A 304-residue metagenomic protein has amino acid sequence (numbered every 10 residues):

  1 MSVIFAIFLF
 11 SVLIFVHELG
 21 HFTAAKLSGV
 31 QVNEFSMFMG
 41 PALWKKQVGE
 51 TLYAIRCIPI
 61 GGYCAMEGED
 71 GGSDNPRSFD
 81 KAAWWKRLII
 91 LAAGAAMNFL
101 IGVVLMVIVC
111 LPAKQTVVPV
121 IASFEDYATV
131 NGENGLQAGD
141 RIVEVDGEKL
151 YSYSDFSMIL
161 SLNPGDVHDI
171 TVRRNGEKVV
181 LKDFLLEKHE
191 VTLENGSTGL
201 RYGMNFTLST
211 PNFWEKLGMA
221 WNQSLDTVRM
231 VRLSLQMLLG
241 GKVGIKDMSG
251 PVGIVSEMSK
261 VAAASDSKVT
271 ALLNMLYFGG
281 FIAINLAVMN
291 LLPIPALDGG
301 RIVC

Functional and structural regions predicted by a protein language model:
M1-F5, L9, W85-I90, L273-Y277: Alpha-helical transmembrane segments of integral membrane proteins
S2-N75, M289-L297, I302-C304: Small-residue-rich helix-interface/hinge motifs
F5, L27, E34, T51-A54 (+1 more regions): Internal alpha-helical transmembrane segments
S78, A82, E125, K188-L286: Functional transmembrane alpha-helices
I89-L100, N274-L291: Pore domain of cation channels
N131-Y153, S224: Conserved PDZ fold ligand-binding element
Q137, V143, M158-T198: PDZ-domain C-terminal substructure recognizer with occasional recognition of PDZ-binding tails
